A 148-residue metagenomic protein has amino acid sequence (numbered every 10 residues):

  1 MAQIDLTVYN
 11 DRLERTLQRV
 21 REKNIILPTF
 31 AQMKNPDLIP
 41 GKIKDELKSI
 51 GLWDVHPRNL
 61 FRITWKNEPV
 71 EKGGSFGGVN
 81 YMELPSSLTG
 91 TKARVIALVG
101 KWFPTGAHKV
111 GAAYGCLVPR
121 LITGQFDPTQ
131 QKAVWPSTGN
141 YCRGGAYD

Functional and structural regions predicted by a protein language model:
M1-D148: PLP-dependent amino-acid enzyme catalytic core
